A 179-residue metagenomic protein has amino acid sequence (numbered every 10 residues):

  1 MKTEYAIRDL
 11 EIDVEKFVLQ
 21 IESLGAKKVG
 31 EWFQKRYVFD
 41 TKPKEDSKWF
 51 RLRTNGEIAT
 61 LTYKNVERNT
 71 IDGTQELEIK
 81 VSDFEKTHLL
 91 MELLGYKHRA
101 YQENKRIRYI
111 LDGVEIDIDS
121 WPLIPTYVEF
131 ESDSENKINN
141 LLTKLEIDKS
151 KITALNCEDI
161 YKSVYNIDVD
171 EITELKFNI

Functional and structural regions predicted by a protein language model:
M1-E115, S150-I179: N-terminal strand-loop-strand beta-hairpin
E115-W121: Strongly charged, low-complexity linkers/loops
T126, N136-N139: Positively charged, low-complexity, intrinsically disordered RNA-binding extensions
